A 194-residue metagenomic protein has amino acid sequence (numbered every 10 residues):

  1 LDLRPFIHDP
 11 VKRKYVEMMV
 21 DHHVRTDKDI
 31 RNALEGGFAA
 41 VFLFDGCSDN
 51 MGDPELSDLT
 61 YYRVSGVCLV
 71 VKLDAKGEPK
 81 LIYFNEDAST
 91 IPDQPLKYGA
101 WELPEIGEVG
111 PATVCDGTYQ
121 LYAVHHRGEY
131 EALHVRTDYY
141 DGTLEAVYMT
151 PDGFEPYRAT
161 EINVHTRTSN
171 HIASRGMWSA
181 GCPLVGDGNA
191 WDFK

Functional and structural regions predicted by a protein language model:
L1-S174, A190-F193: Cell wall/extracellular polymer interaction/catalysis modules
S179-F193: Short beta-strand-centered segments at strand-helix junctions
